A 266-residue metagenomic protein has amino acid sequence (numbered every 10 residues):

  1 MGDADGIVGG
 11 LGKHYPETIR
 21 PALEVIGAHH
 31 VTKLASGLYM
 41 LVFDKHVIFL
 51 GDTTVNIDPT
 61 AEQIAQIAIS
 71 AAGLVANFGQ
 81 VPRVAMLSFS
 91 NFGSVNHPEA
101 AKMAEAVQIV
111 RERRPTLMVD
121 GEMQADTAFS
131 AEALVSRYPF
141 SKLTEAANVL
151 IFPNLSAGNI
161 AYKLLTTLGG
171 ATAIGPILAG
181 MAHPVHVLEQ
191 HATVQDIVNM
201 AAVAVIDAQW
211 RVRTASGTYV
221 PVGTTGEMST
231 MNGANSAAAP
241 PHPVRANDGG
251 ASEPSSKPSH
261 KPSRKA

Functional and structural regions predicted by a protein language model:
M1-T144, N148-N235, A239-D248, R264-A266: Anion-binding alpha/beta catalytic cores of soluble intermediary-metabolism enzymes, centered on
S255, S259-S263: Ser/Thr/Pro-rich low-complexity tandem-repeat tracts
